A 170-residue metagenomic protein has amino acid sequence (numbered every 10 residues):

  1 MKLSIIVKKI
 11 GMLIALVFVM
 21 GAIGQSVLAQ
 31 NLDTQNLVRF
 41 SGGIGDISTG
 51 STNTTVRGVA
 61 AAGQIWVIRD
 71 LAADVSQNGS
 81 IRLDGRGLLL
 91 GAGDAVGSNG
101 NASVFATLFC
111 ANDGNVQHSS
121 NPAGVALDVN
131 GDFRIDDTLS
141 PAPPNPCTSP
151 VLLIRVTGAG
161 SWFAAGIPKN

Functional and structural regions predicted by a protein language model:
M1-K8: N-terminal secretory signal peptides that target proteins for export/translocation
G11-A22: Bacterial N-terminal signal peptides
L28-A72, K169-N170: N-terminal segment immediately downstream of the Sec signal-peptide cleavage site in secreted/extracellular proteins
V56-G100: Short, surface-exposed binding/anchoring microloops in extracellular/periplasmic proteins
S80, N101-F105, S149: Exposed beta-strand and adjacent loop surfaces of beta-rich binding modules that mediate intermolecular recognition
G87-L89, C110-N112, L139: A mature extracytoplasmic/lumenal domain signature
A95-G114: Extended low-complexity, serine/threonine- and proline-enriched intrinsically disordered segments
G114-N170: Helix-rich interaction surfaces within compact, conserved domain-sized segments that mediate assembly or partner
